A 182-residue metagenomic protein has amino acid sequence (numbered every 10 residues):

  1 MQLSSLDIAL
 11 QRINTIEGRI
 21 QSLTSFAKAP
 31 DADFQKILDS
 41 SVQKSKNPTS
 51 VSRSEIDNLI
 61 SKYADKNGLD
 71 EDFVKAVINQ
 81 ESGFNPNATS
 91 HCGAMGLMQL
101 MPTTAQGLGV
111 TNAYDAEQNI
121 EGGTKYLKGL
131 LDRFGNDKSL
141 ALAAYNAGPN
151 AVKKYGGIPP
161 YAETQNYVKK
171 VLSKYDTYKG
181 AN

Functional and structural regions predicted by a protein language model:
M1-D7, Q11-N67, E71, N182: N-terminal low-complexity, intrinsically disordered targeting/assembly segments enriched in small/polar residues
Q2, K44-S50, K62-Y63, P86-H91 (+3 more regions): Second-shell loop/turn segments in exported
A9, D31, T49-D57, K66-N67 (+7 more regions): Solvent-exposed, acidic/flexible segments
R19, L23, Y63-N67, A76 (+8 more regions): Structured segments of extracytoplasmic/periplasmic soluble domains in secreted or envelope-associated proteins
D72-K75, S139-A143: Short, solvent-exposed positions on alpha-helices
Q80, N87-T111, Q118-L131, A143-N150 (+1 more regions): Substrate-binding/active-site groove segments that recognize and process beta-1,4-linked N-acetyl-hexosamine
